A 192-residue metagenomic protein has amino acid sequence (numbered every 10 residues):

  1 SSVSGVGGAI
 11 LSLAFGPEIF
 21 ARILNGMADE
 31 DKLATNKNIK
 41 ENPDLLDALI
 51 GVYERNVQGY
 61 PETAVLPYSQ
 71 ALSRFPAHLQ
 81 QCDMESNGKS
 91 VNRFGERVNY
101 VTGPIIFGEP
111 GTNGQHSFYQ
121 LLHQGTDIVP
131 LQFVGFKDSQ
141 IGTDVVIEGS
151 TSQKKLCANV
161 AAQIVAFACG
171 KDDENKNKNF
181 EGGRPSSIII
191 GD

Functional and structural regions predicted by a protein language model:
S1-D192: A SIS-like phosphosugar-recognition module
